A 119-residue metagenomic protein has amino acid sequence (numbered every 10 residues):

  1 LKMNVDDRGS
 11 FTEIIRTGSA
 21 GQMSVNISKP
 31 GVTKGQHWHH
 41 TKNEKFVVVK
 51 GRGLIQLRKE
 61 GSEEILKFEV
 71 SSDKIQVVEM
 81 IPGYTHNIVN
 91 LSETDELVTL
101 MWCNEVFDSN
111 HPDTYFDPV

Functional and structural regions predicted by a protein language model:
N4-Q36: A short glycine-rich, His/Asp/Glu-containing loop-to-beta-strand
F11, G35-H37, I55-L57, V78-M80 (+1 more regions): Short beta-strand His + acidic residue motifs that chelate non-heme Fe in jelly-roll/DSBH and cupin folds
A20, V32-K45, S72-K74: A short beta-loop-beta micro-motif enriched in histidine and acidic residues
T41-E60: Glycine- and acidic-residue-biased ligand/ion/polar-headgroup-sensing regions
K45, K67, N87: Short, surface-exposed charged micro-motifs
K59-G83: Short acidic-glycine-tyrosine-enriched beta hairpin
S62-E64, T85, V89-V119: Double-stranded beta-helix
